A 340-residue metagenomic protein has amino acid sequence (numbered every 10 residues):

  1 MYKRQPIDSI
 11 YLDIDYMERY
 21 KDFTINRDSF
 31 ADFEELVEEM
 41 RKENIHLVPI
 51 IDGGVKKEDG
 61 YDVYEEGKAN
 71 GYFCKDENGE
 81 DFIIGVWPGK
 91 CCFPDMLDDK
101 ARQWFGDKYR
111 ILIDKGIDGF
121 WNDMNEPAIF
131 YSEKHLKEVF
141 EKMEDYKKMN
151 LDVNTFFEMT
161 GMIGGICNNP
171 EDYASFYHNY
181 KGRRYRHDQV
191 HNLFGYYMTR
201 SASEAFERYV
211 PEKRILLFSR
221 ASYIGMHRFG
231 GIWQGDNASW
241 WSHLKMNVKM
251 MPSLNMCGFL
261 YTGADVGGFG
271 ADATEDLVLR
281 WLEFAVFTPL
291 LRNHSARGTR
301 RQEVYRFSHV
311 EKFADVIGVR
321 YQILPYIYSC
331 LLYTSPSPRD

Functional and structural regions predicted by a protein language model:
M1-Q5, Y333-D340: Conserved small/polar residues in nucleotide/adenosyl-binding loops
R4-F313: Aromatic- and carboxylate-enriched substrate-binding clefts and catalytic-loop regions of carbohydrate-active enzymes
I317-S335: Catalytic cores of secreted or luminal carbohydrate-active enzymes
